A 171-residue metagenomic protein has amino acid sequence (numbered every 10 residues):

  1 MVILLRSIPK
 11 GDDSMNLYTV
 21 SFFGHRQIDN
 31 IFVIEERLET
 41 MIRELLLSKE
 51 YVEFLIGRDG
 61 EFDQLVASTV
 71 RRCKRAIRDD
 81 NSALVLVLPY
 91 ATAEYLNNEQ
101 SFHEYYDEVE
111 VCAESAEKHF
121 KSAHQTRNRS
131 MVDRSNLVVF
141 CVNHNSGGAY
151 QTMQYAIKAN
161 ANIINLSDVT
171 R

Functional and structural regions predicted by a protein language model:
M1-S14: Short, Lys/Arg-enriched N-terminal segments with co-localized hydrophobic residues within the first ~10-30 amino acids
G11, M15-T170: Acidic/glycine-enriched connector segments
